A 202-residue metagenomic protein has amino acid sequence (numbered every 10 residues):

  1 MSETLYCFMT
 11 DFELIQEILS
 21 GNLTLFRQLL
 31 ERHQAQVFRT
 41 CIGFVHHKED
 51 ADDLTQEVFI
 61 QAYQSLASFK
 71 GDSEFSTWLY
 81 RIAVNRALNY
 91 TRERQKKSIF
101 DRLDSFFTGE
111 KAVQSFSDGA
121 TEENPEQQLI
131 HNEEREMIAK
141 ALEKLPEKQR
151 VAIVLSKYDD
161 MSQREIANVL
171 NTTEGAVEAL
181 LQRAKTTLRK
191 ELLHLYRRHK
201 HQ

Functional and structural regions predicted by a protein language model:
S2-F8, E13, E17, S98-V113 (+2 more regions): C-terminal edge and immediately downstream basic/flexible tail or linker adjoining helix-turn-helix-like DNA-binding
E3, L19-Q28, F38-E57, E174 (+1 more regions): Short, charged helix-capping/linker segments at alpha-helix termini
Q16, S20, Q95, T108 (+4 more regions): Amphipathic alpha-helical segment used for protein-protein interaction
L19-S20, G43-H47, F59-E74, E93-Q95: Sigma70-family region 2
L30-K48, S65, L142, E191-H194: Amphipathic, Lys/Arg- and hydrophobic-enriched alpha-helical face
D53-I60, S73-N85: Structural recognition of an alpha-helix C-terminal capping motif at a helix-to-coil junction
A67-K70, R81-R102: Arg/Lys-rich amphipathic alpha helix in sigma70-family domain 2
L88, Q149, L155-Y158, Q163-R164 (+1 more regions): DNA-recognition helix of helix-turn-helix
